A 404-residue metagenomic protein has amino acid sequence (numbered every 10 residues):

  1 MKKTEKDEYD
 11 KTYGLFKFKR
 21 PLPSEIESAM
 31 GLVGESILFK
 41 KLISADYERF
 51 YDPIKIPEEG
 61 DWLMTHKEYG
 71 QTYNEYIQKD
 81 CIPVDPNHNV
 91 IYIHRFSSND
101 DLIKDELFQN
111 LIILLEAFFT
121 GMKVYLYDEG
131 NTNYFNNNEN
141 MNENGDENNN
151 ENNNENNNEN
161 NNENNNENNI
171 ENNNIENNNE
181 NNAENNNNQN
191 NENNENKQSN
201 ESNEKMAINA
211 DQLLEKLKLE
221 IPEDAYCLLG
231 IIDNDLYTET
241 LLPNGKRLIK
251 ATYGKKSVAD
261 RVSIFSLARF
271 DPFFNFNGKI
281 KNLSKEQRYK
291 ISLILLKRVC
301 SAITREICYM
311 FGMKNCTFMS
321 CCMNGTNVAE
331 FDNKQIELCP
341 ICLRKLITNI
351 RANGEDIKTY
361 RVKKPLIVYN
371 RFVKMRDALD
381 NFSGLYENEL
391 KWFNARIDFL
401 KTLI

Functional and structural regions predicted by a protein language model:
M1-D233, N353, I357-I404: N-terminal low-structure segments adjacent to metalloprotease catalytic domains across cellular compartments
C81, G145, S199, C227 (+4 more regions): Generic recognition of cysteine residues
N99, Y237, I347: Surface-exposed, flexible loop/turn segments at secondary-structure boundaries
E116, T304, P340-L343: Amphipathic alpha-helical interaction motifs in eukaryotic regulatory proteins
E215-M310: Active-site-proximal segment of zinc-dependent metalloprotease catalytic domains
S263-P272, F276-K290, K297-R298, K314-I404: Metalloprotease/metallohydrolase-associated module, dominated by Zn2+-dependent proteases
